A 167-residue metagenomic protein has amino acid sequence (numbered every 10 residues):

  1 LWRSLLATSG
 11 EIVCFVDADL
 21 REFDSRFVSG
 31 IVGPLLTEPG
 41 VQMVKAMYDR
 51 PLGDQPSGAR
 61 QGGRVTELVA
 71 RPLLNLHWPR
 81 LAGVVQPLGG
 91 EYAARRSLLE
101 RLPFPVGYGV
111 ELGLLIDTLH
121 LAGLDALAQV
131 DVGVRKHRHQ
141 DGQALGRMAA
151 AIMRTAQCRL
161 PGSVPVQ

Functional and structural regions predicted by a protein language model:
L1, S25-R96: Acceptor/aglycone-binding surface of glycosyltransferases and processive sugar-polymer synthases
L1-A7: Active-site-proximal specificity loops/subdomain of glycosyltransferases
S4, R95, T118: Residue-level signature of catalytic and energy-coupling elements of molecular machines, predominantly ATP/GTP-dependent
G10, E38-Q42, L124: Short, high-confidence coil segments that cap the C-terminus of an alpha-helix and link into the following beta-strand
V13: Short aromatic/hydrophobic "clamp" motif used to bind/position activated sugar donors
D17-F23: The conserved acidic donor/metal-binding loop of glycosyltransferases
E100-G107: Conserved nucleotide-sugar donor-binding catalytic segment
Y108-Q167: C-terminal catalytic/acceptor-binding lobe
